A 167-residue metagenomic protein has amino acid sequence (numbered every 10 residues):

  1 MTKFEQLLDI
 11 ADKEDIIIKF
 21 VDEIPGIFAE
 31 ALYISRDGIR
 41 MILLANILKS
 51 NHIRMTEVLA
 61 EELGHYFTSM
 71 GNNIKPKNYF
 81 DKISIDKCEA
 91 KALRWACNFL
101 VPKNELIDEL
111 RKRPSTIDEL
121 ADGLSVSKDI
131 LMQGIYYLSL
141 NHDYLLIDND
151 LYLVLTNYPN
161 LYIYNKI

Functional and structural regions predicted by a protein language model:
M1-I167: Active-site hotspot residues in diverse enzymes, especially metal/ion-binding acidic/histidine motifs
